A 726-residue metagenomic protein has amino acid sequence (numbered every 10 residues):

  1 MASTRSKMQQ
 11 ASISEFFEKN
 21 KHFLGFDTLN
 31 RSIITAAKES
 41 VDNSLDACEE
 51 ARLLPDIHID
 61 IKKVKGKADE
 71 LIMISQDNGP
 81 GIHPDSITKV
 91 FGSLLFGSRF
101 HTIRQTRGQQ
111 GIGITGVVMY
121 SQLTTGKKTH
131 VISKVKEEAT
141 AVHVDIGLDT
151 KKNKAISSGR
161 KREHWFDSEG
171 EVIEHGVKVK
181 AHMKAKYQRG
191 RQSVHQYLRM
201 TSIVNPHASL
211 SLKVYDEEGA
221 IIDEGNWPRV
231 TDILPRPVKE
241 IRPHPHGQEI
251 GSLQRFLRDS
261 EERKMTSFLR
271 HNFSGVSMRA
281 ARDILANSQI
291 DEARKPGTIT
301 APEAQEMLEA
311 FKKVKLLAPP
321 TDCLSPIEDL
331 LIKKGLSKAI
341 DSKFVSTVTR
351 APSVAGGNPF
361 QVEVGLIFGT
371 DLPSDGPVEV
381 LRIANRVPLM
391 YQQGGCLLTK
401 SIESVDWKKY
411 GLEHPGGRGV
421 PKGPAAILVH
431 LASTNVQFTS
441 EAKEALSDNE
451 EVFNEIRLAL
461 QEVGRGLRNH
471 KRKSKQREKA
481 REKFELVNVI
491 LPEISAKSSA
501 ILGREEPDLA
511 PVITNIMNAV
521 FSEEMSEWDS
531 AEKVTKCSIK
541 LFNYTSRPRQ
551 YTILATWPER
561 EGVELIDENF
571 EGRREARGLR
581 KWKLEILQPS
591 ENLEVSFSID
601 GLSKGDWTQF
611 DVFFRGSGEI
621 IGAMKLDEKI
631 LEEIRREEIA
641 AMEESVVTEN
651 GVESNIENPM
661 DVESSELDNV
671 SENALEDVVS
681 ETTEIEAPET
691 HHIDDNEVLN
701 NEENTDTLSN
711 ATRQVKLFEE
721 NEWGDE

Functional and structural regions predicted by a protein language model:
T4, L71-I72, S86, G97-E249 (+3 more regions): GHKL-type ATPase core
Q10, K151, K186-H207, E217-R255 (+10 more regions): Charged regulatory segments coupled to nucleotide-binding catalytic modules in large multidomain enzymes
F16-A37: Conserved short strand/loop->alpha-helix "switch" segment adjacent to the catalytic nucleotide/phosphoryl-transfer site
N30-I57, T115-V118: Conserved ATP-binding N-box helix of the HATPase_c
S44-Q76: ATP-lid-like helix-loop hinge signature
G81-H83: A short glycine-centered beta->alpha linker in the GHKL/HATPase_c
A531-R547: Short beta-strand elements of extracellular/lumenal beta-sandwich folds
L584-G622: Low-complexity, intrinsically disordered segments enriched in Ser/Thr together with acidic residues
